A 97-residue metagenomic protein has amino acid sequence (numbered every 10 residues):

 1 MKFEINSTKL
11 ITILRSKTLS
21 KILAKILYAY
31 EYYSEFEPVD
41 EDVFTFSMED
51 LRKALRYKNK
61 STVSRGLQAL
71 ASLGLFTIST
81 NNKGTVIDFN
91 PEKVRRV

Functional and structural regions predicted by a protein language model:
M1, R96-V97: Short intrinsically disordered terminal tails
M1-D50: Short recognition helix of helix-turn-helix/winged-helix DNA-binding domains
T8, L14-S16, G66, F89 (+1 more regions): Compositionally biased, intrinsically disordered low-complexity segments
S34-R95: Winged helix-turn-helix DNA-binding recognition segment
